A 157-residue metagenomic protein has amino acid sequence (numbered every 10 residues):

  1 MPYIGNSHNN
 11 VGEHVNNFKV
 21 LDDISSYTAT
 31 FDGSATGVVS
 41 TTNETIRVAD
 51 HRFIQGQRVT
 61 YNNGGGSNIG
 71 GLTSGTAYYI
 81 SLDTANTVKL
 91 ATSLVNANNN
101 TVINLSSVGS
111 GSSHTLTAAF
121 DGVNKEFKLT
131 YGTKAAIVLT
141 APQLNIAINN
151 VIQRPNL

Functional and structural regions predicted by a protein language model:
P2-T30, T117-L157: Extended beta-strand solenoid/passenger and fiber regions
Y3-N6, D22-A119, V138, P155: Small/polar beta-strand repeat architecture
